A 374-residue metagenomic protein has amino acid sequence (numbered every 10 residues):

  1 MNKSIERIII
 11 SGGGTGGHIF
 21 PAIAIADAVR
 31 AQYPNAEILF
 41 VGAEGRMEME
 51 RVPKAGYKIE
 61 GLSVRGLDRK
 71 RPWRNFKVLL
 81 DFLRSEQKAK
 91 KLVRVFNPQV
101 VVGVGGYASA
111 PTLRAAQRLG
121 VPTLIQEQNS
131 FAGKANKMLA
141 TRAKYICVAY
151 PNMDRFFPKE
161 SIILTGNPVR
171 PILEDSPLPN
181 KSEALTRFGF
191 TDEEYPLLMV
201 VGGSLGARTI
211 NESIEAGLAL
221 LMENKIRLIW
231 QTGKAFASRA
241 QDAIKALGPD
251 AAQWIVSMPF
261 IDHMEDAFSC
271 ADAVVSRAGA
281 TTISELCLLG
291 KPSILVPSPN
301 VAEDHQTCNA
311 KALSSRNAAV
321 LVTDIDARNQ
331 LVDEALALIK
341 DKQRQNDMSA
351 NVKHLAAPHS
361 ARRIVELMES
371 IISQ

Functional and structural regions predicted by a protein language model:
I5-G13, N35-D81, E86, K234-F236 (+1 more regions): Conserved nucleotide-sugar phosphate-binding/catalytic loop shared by glycosyltransferases and other
R46-M47, R51, A55, L178-T186 (+4 more regions): Donor-nucleotide binding loops and adjacent catalytic segments primarily of GT-B fold Leloir glycosyltransferases
K90-V101, S109-L124, K137-R142: Glycosyltransferases and closely related glycan-assembly transferases that use nucleotide-activated donors
P98-V100, E265, S269-S284, K291: Acidic donor-binding loop of glycosyltransferase active sites
Q117-S182, F190: Active-site-proximal region of nucleotide-activated glycan assembly enzymes, centered on histidine/acidic-rich loops
L119, S269-A271, E285-V296, R316: Conserved donor-binding/catalytic loop of nucleotide-activated donor transferases
R344-P358: A short, well-ordered alpha-helix in the C-terminal region of glycosyltransferases
A357-Q374: C-terminal alpha-helical cap of glycosyltransferases
